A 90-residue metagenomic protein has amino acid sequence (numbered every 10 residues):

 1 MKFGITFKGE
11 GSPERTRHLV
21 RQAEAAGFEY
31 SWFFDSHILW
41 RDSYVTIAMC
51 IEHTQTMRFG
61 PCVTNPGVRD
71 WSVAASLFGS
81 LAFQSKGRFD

Functional and structural regions predicted by a protein language model:
M1-V63: N-terminal beta1-alpha1-beta2 module of alpha/beta enzyme domains
K2-G9, V68-D90: Flexible, glycine-rich active-site loops centered on histidine and acidic residues that chelate a metal or position
